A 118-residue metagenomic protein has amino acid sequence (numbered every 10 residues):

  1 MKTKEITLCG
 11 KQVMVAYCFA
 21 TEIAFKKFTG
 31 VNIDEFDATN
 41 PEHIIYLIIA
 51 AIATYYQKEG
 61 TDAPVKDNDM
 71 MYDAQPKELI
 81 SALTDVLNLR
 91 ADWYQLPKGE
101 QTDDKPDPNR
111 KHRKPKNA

Functional and structural regions predicted by a protein language model:
M1-T7, I23, K27-E42, Y46 (+1 more regions): Charged interaction scaffolds used for protein-protein
V13-V15: Short, isolated positions in well-ordered beta-strands
C18: Residue-level signal for threonine
